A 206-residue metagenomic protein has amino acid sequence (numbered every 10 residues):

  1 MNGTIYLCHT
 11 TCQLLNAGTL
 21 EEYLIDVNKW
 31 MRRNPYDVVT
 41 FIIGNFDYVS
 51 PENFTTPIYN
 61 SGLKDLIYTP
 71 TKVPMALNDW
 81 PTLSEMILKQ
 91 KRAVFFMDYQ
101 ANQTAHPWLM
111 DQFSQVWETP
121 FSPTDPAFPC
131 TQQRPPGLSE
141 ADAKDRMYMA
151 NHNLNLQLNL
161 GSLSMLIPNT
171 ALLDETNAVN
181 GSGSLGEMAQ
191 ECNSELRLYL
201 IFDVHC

Functional and structural regions predicted by a protein language model:
N2-C206: Catalytic cores of phosphodiester-bond hydrolases, prominently lipid phosphodiesterases
